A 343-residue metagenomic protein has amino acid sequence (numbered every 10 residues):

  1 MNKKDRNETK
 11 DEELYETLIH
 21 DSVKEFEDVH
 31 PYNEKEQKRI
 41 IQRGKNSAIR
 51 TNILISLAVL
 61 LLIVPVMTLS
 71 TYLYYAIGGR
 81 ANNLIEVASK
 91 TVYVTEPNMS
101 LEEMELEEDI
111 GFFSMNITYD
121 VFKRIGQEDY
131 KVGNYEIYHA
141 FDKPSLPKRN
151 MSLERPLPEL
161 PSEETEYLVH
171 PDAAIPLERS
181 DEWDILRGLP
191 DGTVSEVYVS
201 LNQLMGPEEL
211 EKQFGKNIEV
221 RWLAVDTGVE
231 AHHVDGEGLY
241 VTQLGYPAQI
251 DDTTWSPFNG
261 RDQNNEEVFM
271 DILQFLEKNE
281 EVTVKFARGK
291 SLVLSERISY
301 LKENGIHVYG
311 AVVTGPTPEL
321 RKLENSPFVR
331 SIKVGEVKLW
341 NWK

Functional and structural regions predicted by a protein language model:
M1-H30: N-terminal targeting leaders characterized by basic, low-complexity, disordered sequences that direct proteins
V23-F26, L201-M205, T314-P318: Short, flexible beta-strand-to-coil junctions
E34-A48: Juxtamembrane low-complexity tails/linkers enriched in Ser/Thr-Pro and polybasic
L54-Y72: Hydrophobic membrane-insertion alpha-helices, especially the h-region of bacterial N-terminal signal peptides
Y75-T91: Ser/Thr/Pro/Gly-rich low-complexity linker/stalk segments immediately outside membranes or between
S89-F122: Short extracytoplasmic
I125-T254: Extracytoplasmic beta-rich ectodomain segments of secreted or membrane-anchored proteins
P257-K343: Extracytoplasmic/luminal low-complexity segments enriched in Pro/Gly and acidic/polar residues that act as flexible
